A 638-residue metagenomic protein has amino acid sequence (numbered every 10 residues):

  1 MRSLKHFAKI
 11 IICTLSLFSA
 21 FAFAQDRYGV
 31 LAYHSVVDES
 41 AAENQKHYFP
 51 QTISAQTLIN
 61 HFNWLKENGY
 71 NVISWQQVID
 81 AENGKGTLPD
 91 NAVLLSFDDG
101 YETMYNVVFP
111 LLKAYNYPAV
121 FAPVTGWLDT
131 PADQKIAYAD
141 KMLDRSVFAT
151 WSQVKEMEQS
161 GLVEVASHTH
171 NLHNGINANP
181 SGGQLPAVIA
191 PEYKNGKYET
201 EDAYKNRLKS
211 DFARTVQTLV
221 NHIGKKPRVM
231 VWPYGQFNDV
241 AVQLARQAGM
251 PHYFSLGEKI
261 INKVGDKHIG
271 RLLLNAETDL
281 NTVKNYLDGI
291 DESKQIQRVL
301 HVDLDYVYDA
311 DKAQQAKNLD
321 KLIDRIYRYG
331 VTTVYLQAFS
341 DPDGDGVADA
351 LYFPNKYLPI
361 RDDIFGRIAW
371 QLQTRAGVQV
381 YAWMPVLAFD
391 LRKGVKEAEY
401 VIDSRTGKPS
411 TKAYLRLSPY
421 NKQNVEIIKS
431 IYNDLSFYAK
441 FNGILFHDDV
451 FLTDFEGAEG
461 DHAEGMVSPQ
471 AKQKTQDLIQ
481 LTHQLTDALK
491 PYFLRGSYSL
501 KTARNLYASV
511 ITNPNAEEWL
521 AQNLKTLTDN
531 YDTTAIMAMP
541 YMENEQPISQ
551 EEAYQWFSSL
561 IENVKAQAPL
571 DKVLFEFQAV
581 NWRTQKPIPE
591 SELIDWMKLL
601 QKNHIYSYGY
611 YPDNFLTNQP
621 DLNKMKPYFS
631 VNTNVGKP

Functional and structural regions predicted by a protein language model:
L31-V37, N91-V93, K113-Q236, I269 (+1 more regions): Metal-dependent polysaccharide deacetylase catalytic core of the NodB/CE4 family, i.e., the active-site-bearing domain
I53-I73, K317-D343, F437-G443, L527-T533 (+1 more regions): Catalytic domains of carbohydrate-active enzymes, especially glycoside hydrolases
Y70-D80, G126, Y329-D362: Aromatic-lined carbohydrate-binding/catalytic grooves of carbohydrate-active enzymes
L88-D90, T103-K113, L322-I323, S340-P385 (+1 more regions): Aromatic-lined substrate-binding rim segments of carbohydrate-active enzymes
K135-M142, Q295-Q315, Y381-S436: Active-site-adjacent "subsite" loops/lids of carbohydrate-active enzymes
R228-P233, Q379-F389, L445-D448, Q473-L520 (+1 more regions): Aromatic-lined carbohydrate-recognition surfaces of secreted/lumenal glycan-active proteins
L256, I260, T332, Y531-F557 (+2 more regions): Substrate-binding cleft of secreted/luminal carbohydrate-active enzymes
Q295, V299-Y306, A503-I511, V564-S591: Active-site clefts of carbohydrate-active enzymes
